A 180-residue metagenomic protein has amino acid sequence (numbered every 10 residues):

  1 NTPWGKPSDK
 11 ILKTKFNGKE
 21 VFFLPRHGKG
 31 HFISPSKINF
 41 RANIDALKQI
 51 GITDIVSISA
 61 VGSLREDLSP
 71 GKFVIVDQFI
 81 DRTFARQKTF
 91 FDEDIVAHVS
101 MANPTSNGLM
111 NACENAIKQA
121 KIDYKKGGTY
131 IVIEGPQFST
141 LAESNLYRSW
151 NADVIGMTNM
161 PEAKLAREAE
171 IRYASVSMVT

Functional and structural regions predicted by a protein language model:
N1-M101: Metabolite-binding pocket within alpha/beta catalytic cores that recognizes anionic/polar moieties
I44, S144, M160-A163: Generic hydrophobic/aromatic pocket-lining and core-packing "Φ" positions
K48-G51, R148, R167: Non-catalytic positions within long, well-ordered alpha-helices that form the structural scaffold/packing of enzyme
T53-D54, D153, R172: Short acidic/polar active-site loop segments enriched in Thr and Asp
G108, A112-D123: Generic non-transmembrane alpha-helical segments
Q119-D153: Active-site/ligand-binding-proximal alpha/beta "capping" segment
M157-T180: Zn-dependent metallopeptidase/amidohydrolase metal-coordination segment
